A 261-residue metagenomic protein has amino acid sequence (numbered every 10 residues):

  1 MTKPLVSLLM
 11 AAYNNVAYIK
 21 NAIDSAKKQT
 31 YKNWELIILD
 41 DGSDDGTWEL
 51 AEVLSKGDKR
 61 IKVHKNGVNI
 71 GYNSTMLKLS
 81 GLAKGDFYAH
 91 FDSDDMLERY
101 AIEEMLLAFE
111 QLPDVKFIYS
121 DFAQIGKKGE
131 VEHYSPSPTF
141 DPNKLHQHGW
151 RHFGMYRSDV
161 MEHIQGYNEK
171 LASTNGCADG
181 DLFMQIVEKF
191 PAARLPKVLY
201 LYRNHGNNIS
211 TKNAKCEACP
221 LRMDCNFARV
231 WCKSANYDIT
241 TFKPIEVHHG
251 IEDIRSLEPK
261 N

Functional and structural regions predicted by a protein language model:
M1-S25: N-proximal low-complexity "stem/linker" segments adjacent to membrane-targeting elements
P4-S7, E35, D181: Cell-envelope/extracellular polymer assembly enzymes that use nucleotide-activated donors
D24-N33: Short, acidic, metal-binding catalytic loop of nucleotide-sugar glycosyltransferases
D40-E49, V68, D92: A conserved acidic beta->alpha catalytic loop
N66-A83: Glycine-rich, basic loop-to-helix element that forms the pyrophosphate-binding segment of sugar-nucleotide handling
Y88: Short aromatic/hydrophobic "clamp" motif used to bind/position activated sugar donors
Y100-E132: Conserved donor NDP-sugar-binding/catalytic core segment of glycosyltransferases
D141-M223: Conserved nucleotide-sugar donor-binding catalytic segment
